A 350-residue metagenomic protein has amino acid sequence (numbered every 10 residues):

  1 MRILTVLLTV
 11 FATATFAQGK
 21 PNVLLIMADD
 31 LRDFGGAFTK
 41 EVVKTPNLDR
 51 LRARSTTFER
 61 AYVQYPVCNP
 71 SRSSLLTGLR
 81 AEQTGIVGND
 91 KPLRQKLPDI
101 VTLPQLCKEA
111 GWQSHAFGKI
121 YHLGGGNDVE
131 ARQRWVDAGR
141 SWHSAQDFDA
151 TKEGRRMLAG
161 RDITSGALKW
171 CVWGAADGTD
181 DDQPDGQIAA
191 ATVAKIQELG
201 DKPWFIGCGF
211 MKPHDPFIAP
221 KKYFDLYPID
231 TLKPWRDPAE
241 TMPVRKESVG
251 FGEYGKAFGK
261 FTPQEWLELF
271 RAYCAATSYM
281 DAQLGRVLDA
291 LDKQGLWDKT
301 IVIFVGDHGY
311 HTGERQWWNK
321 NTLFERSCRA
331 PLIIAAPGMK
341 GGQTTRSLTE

Functional and structural regions predicted by a protein language model:
M1-T9: Sec-dependent signal peptide recognition, specifically the positively charged N-region followed immediately by
R2-I3, F16-E350: Formylglycine-dependent sulfatase
L8-A17: Hydrophobic h-region of N-terminal signal peptides that target proteins for export in Gram-negative bacteria
